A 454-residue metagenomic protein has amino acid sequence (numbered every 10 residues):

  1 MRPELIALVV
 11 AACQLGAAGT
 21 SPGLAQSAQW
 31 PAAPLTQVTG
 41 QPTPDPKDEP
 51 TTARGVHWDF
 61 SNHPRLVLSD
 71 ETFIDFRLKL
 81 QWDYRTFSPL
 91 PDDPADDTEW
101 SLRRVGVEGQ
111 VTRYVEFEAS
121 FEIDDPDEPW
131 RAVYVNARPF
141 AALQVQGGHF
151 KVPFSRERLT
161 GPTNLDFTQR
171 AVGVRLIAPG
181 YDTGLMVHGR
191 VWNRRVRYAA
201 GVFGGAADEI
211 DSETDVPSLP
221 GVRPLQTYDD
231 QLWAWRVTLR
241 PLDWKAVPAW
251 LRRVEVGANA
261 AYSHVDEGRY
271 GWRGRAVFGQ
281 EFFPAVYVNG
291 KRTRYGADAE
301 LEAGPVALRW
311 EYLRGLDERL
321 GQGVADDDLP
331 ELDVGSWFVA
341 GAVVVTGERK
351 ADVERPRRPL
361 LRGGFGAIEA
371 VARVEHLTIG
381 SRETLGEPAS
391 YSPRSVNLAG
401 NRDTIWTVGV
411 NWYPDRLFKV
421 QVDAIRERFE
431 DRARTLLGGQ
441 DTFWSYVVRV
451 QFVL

Functional and structural regions predicted by a protein language model:
M1-K47: Cleavable N-terminal export/targeting peptides
I6, G16, K47-P50, S61 (+9 more regions): Intrinsically disordered, low-complexity regions of eukaryotic proteins
Q14, V237, V410: A residue-level signal for conserved active-site and pocket-lining positions in enzyme catalytic cores
Q29-P31, L35, D45-A53, L90-D92 (+4 more regions): Outer-membrane beta-barrel pore domains
S61-V216, L225-D266, D333-T384: Outer membrane beta-barrel
R175, P224-L225, L398, G438: Alpha-helix capping and helix-loop boundary segments enriched in small/acidic/polar residues
E213, L219-L225, G323-D328: Active-site rim elements
